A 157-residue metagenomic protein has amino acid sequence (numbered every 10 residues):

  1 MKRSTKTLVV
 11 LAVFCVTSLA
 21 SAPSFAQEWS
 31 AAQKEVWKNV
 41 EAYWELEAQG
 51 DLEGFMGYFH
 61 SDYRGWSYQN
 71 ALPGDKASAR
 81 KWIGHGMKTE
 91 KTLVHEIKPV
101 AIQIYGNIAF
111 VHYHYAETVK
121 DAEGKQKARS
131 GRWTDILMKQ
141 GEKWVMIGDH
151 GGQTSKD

Functional and structural regions predicted by a protein language model:
M1-K6: Positively charged n-region of N-terminal signal peptides that target proteins for export
V9-A20: Bacterial N-terminal signal peptides
S21-D62, A77, D157: Short, low-complexity N-terminal intrinsically disordered segments enriched in polar/charged residues
K34, L52-Y105, A128-R129: A solvent-exposed, acidic/Ser-Thr-rich amphipathic alpha-helical stretch
T89-E90, E117-K127: Short, cysteine-centered beta-strand-loop-beta hairpins and adjacent loop/turn segments enriched in charged/polar
I102-A109, K125, L137-K143: A short, structured loop/turn motif at beta-sheet edges
N107-E117: A short hydrophobic beta-strand element
S130-D157: Short beta-strand edge/turn micro-motifs at domain boundaries
